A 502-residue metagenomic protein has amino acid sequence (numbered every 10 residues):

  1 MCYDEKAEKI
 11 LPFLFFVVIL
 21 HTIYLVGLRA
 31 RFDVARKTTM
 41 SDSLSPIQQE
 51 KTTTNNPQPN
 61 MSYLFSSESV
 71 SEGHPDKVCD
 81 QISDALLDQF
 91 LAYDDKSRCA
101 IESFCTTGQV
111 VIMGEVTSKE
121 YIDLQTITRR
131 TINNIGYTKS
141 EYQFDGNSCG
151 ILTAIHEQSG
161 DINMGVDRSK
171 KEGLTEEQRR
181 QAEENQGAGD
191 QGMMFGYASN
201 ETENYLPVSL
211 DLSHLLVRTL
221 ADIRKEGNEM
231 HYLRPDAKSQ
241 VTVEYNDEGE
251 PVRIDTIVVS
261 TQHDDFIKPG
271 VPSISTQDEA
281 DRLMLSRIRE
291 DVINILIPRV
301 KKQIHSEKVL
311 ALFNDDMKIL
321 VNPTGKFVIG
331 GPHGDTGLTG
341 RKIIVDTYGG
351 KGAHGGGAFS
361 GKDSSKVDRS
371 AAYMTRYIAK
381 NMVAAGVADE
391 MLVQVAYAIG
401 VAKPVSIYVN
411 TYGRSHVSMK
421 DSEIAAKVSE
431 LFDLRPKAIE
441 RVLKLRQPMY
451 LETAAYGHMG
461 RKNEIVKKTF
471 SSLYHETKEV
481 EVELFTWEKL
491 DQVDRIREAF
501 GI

Functional and structural regions predicted by a protein language model:
Y3, I19-I23, G27, R31 (+2 more regions): Short, positively charged and aromatic/hydrophobic N-terminal segments
D4-L14: Positively charged N-terminal leader segments that act as targeting/secretion signals
S41-I47, K51, N56-A100: N-terminal, positively charged regions that mediate nucleic acid binding
S66, Y137, D145-I329, G460 (+1 more regions): Glycine-rich, mobile lid/loop segments that gate access to catalytic sites or pores
V70, H74-C79, G187-E201, V328-G352 (+1 more regions): Conserved phosphate/anionic-ligand binding catalytic regions in large, soluble enzymes, centered on
C99-S103, G108-S169: Glycine-rich, N-terminal phosphate-binding loop and its surrounding beta-alpha-beta segment
R341-I343, Y348-L392, K403-N410: C-terminal catalytic subdomain
A388-E390, Y397-I502: Internal helix-turn-beta structural module
